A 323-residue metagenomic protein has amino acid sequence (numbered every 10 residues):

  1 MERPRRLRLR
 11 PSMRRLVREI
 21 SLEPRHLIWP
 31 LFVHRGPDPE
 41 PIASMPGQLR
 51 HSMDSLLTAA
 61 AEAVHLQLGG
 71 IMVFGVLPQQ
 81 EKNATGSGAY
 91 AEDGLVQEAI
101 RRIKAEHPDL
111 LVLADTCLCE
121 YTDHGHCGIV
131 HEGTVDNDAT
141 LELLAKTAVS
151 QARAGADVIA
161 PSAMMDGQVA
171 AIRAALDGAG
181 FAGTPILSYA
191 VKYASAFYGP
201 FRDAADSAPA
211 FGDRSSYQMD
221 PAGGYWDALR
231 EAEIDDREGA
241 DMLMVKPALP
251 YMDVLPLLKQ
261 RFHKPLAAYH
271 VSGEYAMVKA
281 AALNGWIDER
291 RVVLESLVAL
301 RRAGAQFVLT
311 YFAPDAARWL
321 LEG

Functional and structural regions predicted by a protein language model:
M1-R18: N-terminal amphipathic/basic leader segments beginning at the initiator methionine
R10, L22-I28, H34-G323: Alpha/beta enzyme core
